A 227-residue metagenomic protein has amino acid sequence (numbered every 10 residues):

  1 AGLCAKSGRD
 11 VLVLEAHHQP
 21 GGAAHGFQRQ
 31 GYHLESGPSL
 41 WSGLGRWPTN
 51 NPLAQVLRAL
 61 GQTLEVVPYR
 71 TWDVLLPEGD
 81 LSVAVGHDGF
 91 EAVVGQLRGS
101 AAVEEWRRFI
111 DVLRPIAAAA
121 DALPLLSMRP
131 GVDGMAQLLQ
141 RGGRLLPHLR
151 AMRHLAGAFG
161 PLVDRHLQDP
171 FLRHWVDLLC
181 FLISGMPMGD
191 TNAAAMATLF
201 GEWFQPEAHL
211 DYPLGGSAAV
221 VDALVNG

Functional and structural regions predicted by a protein language model:
A1-L123: N-terminal glycine-rich phosphate/pyrophosphate-binding loop and immediately adjacent elements
L14-A16, R173-L179, N226: Beta-strand segments within the central parallel beta-sheet cores of soluble alpha/beta enzyme folds
P48, R108, H154, A158 (+1 more regions): Generic recognition of stable, solvent-exposed alpha-helical segments in well-folded globular domains
A54, E91, G160, A218-V225: Predominant activation on well-ordered alpha-helical scaffold segments within soluble catalytic domains
P77-T191: Rossmann-like flavin
D190-G201: Active-site-proximal loop/short-helix segments that contain or immediately flank catalytic acid/base residue(s)
L199-G227: Helical element adjacent to the flavin cofactor pocket in flavoenzyme catalytic cores
